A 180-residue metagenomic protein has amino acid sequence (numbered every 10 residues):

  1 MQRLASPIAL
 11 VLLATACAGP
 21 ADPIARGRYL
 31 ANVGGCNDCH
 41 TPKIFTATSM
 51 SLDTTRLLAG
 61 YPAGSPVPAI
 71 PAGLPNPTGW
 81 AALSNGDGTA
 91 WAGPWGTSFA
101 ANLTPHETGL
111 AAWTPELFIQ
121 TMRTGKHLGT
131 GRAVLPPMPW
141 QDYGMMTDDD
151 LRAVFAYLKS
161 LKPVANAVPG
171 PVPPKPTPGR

Functional and structural regions predicted by a protein language model:
Q2-L10: Sec-dependent signal peptide recognition, specifically the positively charged N-region followed immediately by
L10-A18: Hydrophobic h-region of N-terminal signal peptides that target proteins for export in Gram-negative bacteria
C17-N32, I44-S49, A69-I70, A112: Electrostatic cytochrome c docking/interface patches
G27, V33-K43, F118, V154 (+1 more regions): The canonical Cys-X-X-Cys-His
D38-T41, G131-L135, A165-V172: Surface-exposed patches in mature extracellular/periplasmic domains of secreted proteins
T55-L117, Q141-L151: Electron-transfer interface patches adjacent to heme c in soluble/periplasmic c-type cytochromes and di-/multiheme
A112-H127, W140-P169: C-terminal capping alpha-helices of c-type cytochrome domains
G170-R180: Short amphipathic alpha-helical linker/capping segments at the junctions of internal repeats and modular domains
